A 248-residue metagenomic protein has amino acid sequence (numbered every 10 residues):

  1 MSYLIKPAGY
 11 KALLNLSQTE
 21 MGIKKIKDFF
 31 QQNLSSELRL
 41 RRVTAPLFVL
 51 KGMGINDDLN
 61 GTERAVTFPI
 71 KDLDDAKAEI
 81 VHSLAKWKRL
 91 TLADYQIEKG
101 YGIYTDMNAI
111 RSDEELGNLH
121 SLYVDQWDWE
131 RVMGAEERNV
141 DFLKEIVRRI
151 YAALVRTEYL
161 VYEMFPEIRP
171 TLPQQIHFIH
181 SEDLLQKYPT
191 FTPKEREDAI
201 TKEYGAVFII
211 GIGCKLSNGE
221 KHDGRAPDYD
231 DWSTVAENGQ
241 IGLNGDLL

Functional and structural regions predicted by a protein language model:
S2-L248: Structured aminoacyl-transfer and RNA-binding surfaces used for tRNA recognition/handling in the translation apparatus
